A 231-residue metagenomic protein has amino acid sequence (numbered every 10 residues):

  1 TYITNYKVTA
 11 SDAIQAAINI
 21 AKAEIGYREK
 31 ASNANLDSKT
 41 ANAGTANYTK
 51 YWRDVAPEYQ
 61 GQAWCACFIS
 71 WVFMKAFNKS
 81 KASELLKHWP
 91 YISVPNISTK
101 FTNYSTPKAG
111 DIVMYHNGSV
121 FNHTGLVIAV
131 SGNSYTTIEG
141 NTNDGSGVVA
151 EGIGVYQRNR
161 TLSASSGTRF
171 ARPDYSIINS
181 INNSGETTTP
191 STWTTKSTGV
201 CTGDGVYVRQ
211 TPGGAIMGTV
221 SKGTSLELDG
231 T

Functional and structural regions predicted by a protein language model:
T1-A76: N-terminal capping segments
T9-A13, P57-C65, T102-S105, S119 (+1 more regions): Extracytoplasmic/periplasmic, Sec-exported soluble proteins
A21-E29, V72-S80, N117, E139 (+2 more regions): Sec/Tat-exported extracytoplasmic proteins
S32-T40, A46-Q60, H116-L162: Glycine-rich catalytic cores of cysteine/serine-nucleophile enzymes that process amide/ester linkages in cell-envelope
N78-G147: ...with weaker cross-activation on analogous glycine-rich loops/strands in unrelated enzymes
Y156-T192: Low-complexity, Gly/Ser/Thr/Pro-rich intrinsically disordered linker/tail segments
N183-Y207, T219-K222, G230: SH3-family beta-barrel domains
